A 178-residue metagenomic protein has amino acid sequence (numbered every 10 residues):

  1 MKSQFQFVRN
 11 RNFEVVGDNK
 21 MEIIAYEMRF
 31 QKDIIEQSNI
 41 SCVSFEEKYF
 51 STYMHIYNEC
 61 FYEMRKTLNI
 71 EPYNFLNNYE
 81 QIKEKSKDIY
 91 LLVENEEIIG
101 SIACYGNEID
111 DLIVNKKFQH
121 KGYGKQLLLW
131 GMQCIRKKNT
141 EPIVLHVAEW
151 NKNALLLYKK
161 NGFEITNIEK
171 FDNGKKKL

Functional and structural regions predicted by a protein language model:
M1-N39: Acyl-donor-binding surface of acyltransferase catalytic domains
K2-N12, L145-L155, F171-L178: Conserved beta-strand-loop-alpha-helix junction that forms the acyl-donor binding cleft
S41-H55: A short beta-loop-alpha structural element at the N-terminal edge of CoA-dependent acyl/N-acetyltransferase catalytic
N58-Y79: Conserved GNAT-fold acetyl-CoA-binding loop/helix
Y79-L91, E108: A short helix-loop-beta-strand connector motif used in the catalytic cores of GNAT acetyltransferases and, in some
D88-G100: Conserved beta-hairpin
L112-H120, V147-A148: A short, internal acetyl-CoA/4′-phosphopantetheine-binding micro-motif in the GNAT/acyltransferase core
F118, G122-W130: Conserved acetyl-CoA pyrophosphate-binding loop and the N-cap/start of the following alpha-helix in GNAT-like
